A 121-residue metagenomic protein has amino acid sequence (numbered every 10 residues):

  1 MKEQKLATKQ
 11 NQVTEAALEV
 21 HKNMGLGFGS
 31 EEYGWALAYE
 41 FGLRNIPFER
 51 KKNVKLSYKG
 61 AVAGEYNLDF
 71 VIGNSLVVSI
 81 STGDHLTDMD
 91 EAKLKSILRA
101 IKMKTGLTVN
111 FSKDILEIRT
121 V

Functional and structural regions predicted by a protein language model:
M1-M24: Interdomain/boundary linker segments immediately adjacent to catalytic/signaling cores
L26-S75, G83, K113-V121: Active-site metal-binding core of divalent-cation-utilizing nuclease and nuclease-like domains
V78: Conserved beta3 VAIK motif of the Hanks protein kinase fold
S81-V121: Nucleic-acid nuclease catalytic cores
